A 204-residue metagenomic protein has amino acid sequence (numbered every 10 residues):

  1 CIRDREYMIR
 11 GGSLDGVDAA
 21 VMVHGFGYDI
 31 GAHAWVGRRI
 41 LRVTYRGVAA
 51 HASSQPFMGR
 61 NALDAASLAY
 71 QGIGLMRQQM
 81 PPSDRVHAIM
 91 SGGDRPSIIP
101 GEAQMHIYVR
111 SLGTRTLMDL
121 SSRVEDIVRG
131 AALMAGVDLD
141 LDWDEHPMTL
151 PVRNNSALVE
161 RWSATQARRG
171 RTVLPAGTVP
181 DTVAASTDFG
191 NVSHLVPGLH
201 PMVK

Functional and structural regions predicted by a protein language model:
C1-D4, V179: Extended hydrophobic/Leu-rich segments
C1-I2, I9, V17, V124 (+1 more regions): Hydrophobic aliphatic residue packing
R3-P100, R110, T187: Histidine/acidic-residue-rich, glycine-tolerant segments that coordinate divalent metal ions
L63-K204: Metal-dependent amide/peptide-bond hydrolase catalytic core, centered on the "pita-bread" metallohydrolase fold
